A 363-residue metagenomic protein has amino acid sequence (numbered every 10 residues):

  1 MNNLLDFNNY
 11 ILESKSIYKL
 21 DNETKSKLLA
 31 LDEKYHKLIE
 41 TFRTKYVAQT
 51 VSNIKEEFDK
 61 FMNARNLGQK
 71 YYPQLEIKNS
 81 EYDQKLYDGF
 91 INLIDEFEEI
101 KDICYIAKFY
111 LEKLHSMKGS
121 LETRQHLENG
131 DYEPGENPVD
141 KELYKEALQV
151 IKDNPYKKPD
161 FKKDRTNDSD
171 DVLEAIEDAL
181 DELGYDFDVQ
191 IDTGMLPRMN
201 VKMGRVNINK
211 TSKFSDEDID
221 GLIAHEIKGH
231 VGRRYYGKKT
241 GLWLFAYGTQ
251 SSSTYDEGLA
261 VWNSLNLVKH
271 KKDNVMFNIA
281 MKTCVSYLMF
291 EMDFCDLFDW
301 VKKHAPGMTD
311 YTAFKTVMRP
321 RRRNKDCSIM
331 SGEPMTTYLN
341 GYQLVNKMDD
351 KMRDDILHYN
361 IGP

Functional and structural regions predicted by a protein language model:
L5-L148: N-terminal low-structure segments adjacent to metalloprotease catalytic domains across cellular compartments
F61, E217, G232-D256: Post-HEXXH active-site segment of zinc metalloproteases
I94-E217: Contiguous, non-catalytic segments that form substrate-binding/exosite surfaces or channel walls
D131-P134, T240-L242, V275-M276, I356: Short, glycine/acidic-rich hinge or "gate" loops at secondary-structure transitions that mediate conformational
D178-D186, V231-K239, W262-D273, G307 (+1 more regions): Secondary-structure boundary elements
D216-G232: Short alpha-helix carrying the canonical HExxH Zn2+-binding catalytic motif
W243-Y287, G341: Post-HExxH zinc-binding segment in Zn-dependent metallohydrolases
N274-P363: Conserved alpha-helical "signature site" that marks functionally important helical segments or helix/loop junctions
